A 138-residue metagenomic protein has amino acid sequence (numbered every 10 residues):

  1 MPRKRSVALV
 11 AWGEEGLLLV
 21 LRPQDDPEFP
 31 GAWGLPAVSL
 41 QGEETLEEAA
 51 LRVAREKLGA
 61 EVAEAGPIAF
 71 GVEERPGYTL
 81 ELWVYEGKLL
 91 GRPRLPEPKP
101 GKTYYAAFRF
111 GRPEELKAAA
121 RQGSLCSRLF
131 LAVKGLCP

Functional and structural regions predicted by a protein language model:
M1-L19, P36-S39, E64, F70: Conserved N-terminal beta-strand and adjoining loop/helix that marks the start of the Nudix/MutT-like hydrolase domain
E14-G16, Q24-D25, V72, L89: Short, glycine/serine-rich, charged loops/turns that create anion-binding and catalytic segments at active sites
L17, A32, L82: A residue-level signal for beta-strand positions that form part of recognition/binding surfaces within mature
L18-L21, P96: Beta-strand scaffold of nucleotide-dependent catalytic cores
D26-G31: A conserved beta-turn-beta hairpin within the catalytic core of GNAT-like acetyltransferases that forms part
V38-A63, G71-L125: Unchanged
Q122-P138: Charged phosphate-binding loop/patch that engages nucleotide di/tri-phosphates or the phosphate backbone of nucleic
